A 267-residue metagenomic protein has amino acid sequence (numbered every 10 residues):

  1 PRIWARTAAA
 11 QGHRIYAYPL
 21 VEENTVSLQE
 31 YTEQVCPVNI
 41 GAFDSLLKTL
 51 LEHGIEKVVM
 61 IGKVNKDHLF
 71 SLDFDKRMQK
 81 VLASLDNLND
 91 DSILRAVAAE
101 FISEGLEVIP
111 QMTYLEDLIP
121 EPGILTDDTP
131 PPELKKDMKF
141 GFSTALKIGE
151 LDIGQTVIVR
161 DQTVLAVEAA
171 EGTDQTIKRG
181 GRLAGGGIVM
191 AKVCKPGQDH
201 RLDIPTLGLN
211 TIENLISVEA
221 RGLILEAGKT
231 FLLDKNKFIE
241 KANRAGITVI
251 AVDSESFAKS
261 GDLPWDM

Functional and structural regions predicted by a protein language model:
P1, A8, R14, P37-I40 (+4 more regions): Conserved mixed alpha/beta catalytic, RNA-binding, or beta-rich assembly cores of soluble enzyme, regulatory
P1, V64-D67, T230: Gly/Ser/Thr-rich loops at beta-strand to alpha-helix junctions that form or flank small-molecule/cofactor-binding
P1-I3, P19, E23-S27, A99-L106 (+4 more regions): Catalytic domains of riboflavin
I3-W4, S27-Y31, F70-D73, P120-G123 (+2 more regions): Short acidic, glycine/serine/threonine-rich loops at helix termini
T7, A96, E100, K237 (+1 more regions): Alpha-helical structural signal in soluble globular domains
H13, L20-H53, L72-L82, Q175-M267: Feature captures the catalytic cores and cofactor-binding loops of soluble hydro-lyases/lyases that act on carboxylate
F43-Y114: N-terminal glycine-rich phosphate/adenylate-binding segment common to multiple enzyme folds
E52-V64, F140-V164, I247-M267: Electropositive, surface-exposed helix/loop patches at the edges of structured domains that serve as adaptable
